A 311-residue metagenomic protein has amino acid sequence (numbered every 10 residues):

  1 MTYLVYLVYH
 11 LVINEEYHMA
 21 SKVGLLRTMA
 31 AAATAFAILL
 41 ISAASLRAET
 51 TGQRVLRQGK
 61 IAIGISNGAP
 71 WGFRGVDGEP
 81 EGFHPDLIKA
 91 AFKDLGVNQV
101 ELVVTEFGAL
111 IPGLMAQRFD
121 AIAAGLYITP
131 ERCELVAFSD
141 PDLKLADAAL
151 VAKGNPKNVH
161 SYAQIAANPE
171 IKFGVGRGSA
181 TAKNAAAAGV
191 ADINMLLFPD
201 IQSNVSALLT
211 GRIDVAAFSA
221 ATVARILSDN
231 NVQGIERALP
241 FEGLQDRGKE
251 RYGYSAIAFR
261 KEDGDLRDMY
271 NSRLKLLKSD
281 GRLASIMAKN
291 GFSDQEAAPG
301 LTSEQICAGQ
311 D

Functional and structural regions predicted by a protein language model:
A31-I41: Bacterial N-terminal signal peptides
E49-G125, E134: Extracytoplasmic small-molecule ligand-binding "clamshell" domains of the periplasmic binding protein/Venus flytrap
I61-A62, V97, A116-A124, E170-K172 (+3 more regions): Alpha-to-beta junction loops
A62-P70, P80-D94, A148-D200, A220-T222: Bilobed "Venus flytrap"/periplasmic-binding protein-like clamshell domains and structurally analogous long
P85-L95, N155-P156, A163, I171-K172 (+2 more regions): Extended ligand-binding regions for polar small-molecule ligands
K89, V100-I165, G243-R247: Acidic, polar ligand-binding/catalytic clefts
A109, G125-E134, N184-A187, D214-R251: A ligand-binding cleft/hinge motif common to bilobed small-molecule-binding domains
K144-A148, N231-N271, D294-D311: Periplasmic-binding protein-like
